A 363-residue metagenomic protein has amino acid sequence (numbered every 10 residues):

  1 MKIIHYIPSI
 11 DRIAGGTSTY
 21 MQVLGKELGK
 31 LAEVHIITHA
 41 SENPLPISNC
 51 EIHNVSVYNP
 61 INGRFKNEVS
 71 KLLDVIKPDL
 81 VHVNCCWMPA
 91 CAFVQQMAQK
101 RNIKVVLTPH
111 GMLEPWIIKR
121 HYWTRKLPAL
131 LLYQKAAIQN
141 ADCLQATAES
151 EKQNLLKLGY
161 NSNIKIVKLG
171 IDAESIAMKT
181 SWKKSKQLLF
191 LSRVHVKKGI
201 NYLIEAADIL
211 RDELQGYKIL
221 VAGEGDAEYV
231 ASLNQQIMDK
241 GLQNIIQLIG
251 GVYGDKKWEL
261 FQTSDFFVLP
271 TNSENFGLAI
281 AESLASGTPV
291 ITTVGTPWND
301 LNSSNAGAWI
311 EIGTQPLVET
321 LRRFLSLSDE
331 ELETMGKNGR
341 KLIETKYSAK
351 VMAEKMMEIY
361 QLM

Functional and structural regions predicted by a protein language model:
T19, V23, K186, F190-I209 (+3 more regions): A conserved mid-protein helix/loop that constitutes part of the nucleotide-sugar donor-binding site
L113, K126-L144: Membrane-proximal helix-turn-helix segments that form the acceptor-binding/catalytic region of lipid-linked
S150, G170: Carbohydrate-associated surface elements
A231-V252: Nucleotide-activated donor-binding/catalytic signature segment of Leloir-type glycosyltransferases, i.e., the conserved
N272: Aromatic "clamp/platform" in nucleotide-sugar-dependent glycosyltransferases that forms part of the donor/acceptor
P289-T293: Short hydrophobic beta-strand element within catalytic cores of glycosyltransferases and related nucleotide-activated
N299-R323, E330: Change "using UDP/GDP/dTDP sugars" to "using nucleotide sugars
E330-K346, K355-E358: A short, well-ordered alpha-helix in the C-terminal region of glycosyltransferases
